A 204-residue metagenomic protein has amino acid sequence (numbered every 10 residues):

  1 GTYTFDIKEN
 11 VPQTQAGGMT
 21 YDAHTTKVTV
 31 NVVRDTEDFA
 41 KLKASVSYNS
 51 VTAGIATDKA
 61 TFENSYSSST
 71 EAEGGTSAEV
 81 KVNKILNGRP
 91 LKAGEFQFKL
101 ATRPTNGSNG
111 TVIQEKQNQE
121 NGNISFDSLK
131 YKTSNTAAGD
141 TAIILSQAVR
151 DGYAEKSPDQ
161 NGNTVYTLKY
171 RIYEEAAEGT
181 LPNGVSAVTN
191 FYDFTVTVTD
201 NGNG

Functional and structural regions predicted by a protein language model:
G1-G204: Solvent-exposed loop/turn and edge beta-strand elements of beta-rich ligand-binding domains
